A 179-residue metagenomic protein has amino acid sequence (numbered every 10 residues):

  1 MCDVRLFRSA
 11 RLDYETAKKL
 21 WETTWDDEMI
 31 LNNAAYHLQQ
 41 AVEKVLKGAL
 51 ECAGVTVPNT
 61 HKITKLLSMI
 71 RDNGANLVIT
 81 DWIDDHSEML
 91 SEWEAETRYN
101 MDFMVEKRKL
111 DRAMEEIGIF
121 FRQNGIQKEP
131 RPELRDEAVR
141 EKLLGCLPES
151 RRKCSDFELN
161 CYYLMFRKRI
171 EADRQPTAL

Functional and structural regions predicted by a protein language model:
M1-F166, L179: Terminal alpha-helical segments
A172-T177: Short, intrinsically disordered C-terminal tails of secreted or membrane-associated proteins
